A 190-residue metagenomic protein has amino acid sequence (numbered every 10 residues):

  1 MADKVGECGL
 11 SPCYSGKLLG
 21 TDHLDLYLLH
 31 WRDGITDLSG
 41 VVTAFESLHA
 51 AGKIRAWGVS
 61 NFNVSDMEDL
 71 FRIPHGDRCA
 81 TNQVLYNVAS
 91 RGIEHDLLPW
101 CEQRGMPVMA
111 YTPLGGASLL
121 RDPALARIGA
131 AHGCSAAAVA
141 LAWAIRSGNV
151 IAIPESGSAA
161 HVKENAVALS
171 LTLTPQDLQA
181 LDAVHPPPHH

Functional and structural regions predicted by a protein language model:
M1-G6, H30: Active-site mouth loops of central-metabolism enzymes
K4-L19, G40, S65-D69, E94: Short, acidic/polar
E7-L28, S47-A51, I73: CE4/NodB-like, metal-dependent polysaccharide N-deacetylase domain that modifies extracellular/periplasmic N-acetylated
R32-H190: Beta/alpha (TIM)-barrel catalytic core signal, keyed to glycine-rich beta->alpha loops juxtaposed to Asp/Glu that bind
